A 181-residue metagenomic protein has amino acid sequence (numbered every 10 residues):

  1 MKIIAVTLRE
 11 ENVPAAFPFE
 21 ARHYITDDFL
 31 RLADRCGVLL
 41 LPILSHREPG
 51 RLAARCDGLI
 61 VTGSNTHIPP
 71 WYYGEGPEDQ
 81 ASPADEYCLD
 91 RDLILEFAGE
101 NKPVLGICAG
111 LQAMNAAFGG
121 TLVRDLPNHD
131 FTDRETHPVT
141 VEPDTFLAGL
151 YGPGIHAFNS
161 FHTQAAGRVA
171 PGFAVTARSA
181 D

Functional and structural regions predicted by a protein language model:
M1-L105, F118, V123, P127-I155 (+2 more regions): N-terminal beta1-alpha1 cap of cysteine-dependent amidohydrolase-like domains
C108: Conserved G/P- and acidic residue-centered "switch" motifs that form tight phosphate/ATP-binding loops in soluble
L111-M114: Hydrophobic, aromatic-enriched interface-forming segments
